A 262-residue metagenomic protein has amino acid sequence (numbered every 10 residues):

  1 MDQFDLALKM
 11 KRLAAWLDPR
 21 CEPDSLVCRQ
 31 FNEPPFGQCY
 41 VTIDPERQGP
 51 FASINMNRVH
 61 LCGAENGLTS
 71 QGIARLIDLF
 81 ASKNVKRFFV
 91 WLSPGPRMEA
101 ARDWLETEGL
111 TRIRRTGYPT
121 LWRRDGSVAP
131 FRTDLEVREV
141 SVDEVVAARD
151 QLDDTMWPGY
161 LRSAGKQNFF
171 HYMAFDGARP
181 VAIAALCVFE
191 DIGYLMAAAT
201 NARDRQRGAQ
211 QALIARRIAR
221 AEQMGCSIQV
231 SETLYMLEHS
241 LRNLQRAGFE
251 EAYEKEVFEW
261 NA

Functional and structural regions predicted by a protein language model:
M1-K83, R102, W157, S163: N-terminal charged segments
M1-R20, T116-R162: Short amphipathic alpha-helix that is part of the acyltransferase structural core
E22-P35, K86, R97, T116 (+2 more regions): A short helix-loop-beta-strand connector motif used in the catalytic cores of GNAT acetyltransferases and, in some
R29-F36, D103-T111, N168-A182: Conserved beta-hairpin
R58-L68, A198-Q206, L234: A short, internal acetyl-CoA/4′-phosphopantetheine-binding micro-motif in the GNAT/acyltransferase core
G67-S141, S231, M236-L237, K255-N261: Acyl-donor-binding surface of acyltransferase catalytic domains
L68-D78, T200, Q206-Q223, R246: Conserved acetyl-CoA-binding loop-helix of GNAT-fold acetyltransferases
T155-R203: A conserved beta-strand-loop-helix scaffold within acyl/acetyltransferase catalytic domains
